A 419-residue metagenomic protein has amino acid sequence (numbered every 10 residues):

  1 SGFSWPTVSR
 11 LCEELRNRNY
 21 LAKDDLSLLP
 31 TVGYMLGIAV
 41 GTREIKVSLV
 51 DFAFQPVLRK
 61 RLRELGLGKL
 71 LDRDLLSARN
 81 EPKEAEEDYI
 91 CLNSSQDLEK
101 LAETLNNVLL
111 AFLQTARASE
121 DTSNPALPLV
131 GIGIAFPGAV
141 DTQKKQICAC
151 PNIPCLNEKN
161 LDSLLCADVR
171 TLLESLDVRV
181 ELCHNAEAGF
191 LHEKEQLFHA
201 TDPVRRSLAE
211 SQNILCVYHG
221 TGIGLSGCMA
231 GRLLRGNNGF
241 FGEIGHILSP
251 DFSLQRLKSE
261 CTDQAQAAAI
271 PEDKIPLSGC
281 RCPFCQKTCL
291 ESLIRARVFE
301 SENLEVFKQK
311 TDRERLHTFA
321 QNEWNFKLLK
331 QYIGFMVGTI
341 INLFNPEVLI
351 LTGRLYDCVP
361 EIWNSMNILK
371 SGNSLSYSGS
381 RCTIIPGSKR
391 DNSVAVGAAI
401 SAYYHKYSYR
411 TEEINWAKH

Functional and structural regions predicted by a protein language model:
S1-V130, Q143, R170-V178, F198-E210 (+1 more regions): ATP-binding/phosphotransfer module of carbohydrate and carboxylate kinases, centering on a glycine-rich
K23, R179-N185, G227: General beta-strand structural signal in soluble alpha/beta enzymes
M35-A39, L129-G133, N213-Y218, G224-S226: Short glycine-aspartate micro-motif
I45-L49, G224-C228, I247: Short beta-strand scaffold segments in enzyme catalytic cores
F136, H219-T221, A296, G353-R354: Short secondary-structure boundary segments
I147-C155: A charged helix-plus-loop insertion that forms the helical arch/lid used to bind and gate nucleic-acid substrates
